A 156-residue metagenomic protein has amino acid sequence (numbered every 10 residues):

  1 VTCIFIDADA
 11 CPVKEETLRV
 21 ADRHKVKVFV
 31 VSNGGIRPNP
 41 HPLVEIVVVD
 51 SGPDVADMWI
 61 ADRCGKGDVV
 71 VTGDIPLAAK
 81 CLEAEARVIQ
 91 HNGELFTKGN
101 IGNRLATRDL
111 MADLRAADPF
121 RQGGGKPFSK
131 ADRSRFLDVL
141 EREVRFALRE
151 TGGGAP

Functional and structural regions predicted by a protein language model:
T2-P156: Nuclease catalytic cores that cleave nucleic-acid phosphodiester bonds, predominantly acidic two-metal-ion
